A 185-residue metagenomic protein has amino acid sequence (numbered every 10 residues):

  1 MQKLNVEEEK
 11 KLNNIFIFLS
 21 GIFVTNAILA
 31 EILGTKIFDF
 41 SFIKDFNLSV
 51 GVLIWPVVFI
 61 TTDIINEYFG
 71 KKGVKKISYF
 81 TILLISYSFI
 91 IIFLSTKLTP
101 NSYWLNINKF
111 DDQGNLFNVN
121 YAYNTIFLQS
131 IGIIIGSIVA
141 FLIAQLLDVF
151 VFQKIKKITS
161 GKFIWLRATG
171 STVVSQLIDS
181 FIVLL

Functional and structural regions predicted by a protein language model:
N5-I22: N-terminal membrane topogenic signal
V24-D39: Alpha-helical transmembrane segments of multi-pass membrane proteins
G34, F38, S88, I92-T96 (+3 more regions): Alpha-helical transmembrane segments and their lipid-water interface positions in multi-pass membrane proteins
D45-W55, F110-D112: Structural signature of hydrophobic alpha-helical transmembrane segments
L53-I64: Central hydrophobic cores of alpha-helical transmembrane segments in multi-pass inner-membrane proteins across all
G73-L83, W104: Cytoplasmic-side transmembrane-helix entry/capping segments in multi-pass membrane proteins
S95-G132: Membrane-interface interhelical connector segments
I158-L177: Internal alpha-helical transmembrane segments of multi-pass membrane proteins
